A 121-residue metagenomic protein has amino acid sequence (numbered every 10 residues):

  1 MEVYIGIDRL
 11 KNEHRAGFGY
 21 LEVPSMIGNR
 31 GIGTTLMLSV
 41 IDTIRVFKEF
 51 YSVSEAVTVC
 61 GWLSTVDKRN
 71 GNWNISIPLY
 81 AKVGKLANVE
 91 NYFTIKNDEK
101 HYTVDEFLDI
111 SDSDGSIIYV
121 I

Functional and structural regions predicted by a protein language model:
Y4-H14, L21, R45-I121: Terminal substrate-recognition subdomain of acyl/acetyltransferases
A16, T34-L38, P78: A structural signal for well-ordered alpha-helical segments within the folded catalytic domains of diverse enzymes
Y20-I32, V66: A short, internal acetyl-CoA/4′-phosphopantetheine-binding micro-motif in the GNAT/acyltransferase core
N29-R45: Conserved acetyl-CoA-binding loop-helix of GNAT-fold acetyltransferases
